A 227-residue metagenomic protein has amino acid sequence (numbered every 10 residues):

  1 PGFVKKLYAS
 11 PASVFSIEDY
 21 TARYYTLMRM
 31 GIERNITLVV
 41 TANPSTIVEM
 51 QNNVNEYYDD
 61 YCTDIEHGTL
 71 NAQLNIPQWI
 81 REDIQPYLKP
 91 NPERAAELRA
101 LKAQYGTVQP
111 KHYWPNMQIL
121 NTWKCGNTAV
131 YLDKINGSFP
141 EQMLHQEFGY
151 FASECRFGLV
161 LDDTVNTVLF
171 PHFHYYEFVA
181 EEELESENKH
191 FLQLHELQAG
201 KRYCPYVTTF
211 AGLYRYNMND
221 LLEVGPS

Functional and structural regions predicted by a protein language model:
P1-S227: Active-site glycine/GP-rich loop and adjacent strand/helix microenvironment that borders small-molecule binding pockets
